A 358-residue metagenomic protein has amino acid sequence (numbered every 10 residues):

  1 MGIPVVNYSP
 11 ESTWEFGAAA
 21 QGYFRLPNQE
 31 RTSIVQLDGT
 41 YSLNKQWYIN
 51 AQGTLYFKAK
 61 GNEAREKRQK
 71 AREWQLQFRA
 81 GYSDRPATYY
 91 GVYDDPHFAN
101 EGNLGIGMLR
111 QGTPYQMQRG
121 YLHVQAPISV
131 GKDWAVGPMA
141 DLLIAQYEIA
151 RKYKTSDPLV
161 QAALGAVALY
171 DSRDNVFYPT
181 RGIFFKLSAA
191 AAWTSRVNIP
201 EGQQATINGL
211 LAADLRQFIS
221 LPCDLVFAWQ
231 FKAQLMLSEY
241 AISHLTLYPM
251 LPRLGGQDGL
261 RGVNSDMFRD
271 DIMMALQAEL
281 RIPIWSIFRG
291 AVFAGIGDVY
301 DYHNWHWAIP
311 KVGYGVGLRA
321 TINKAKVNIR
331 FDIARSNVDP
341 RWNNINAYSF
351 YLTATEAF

Functional and structural regions predicted by a protein language model:
M1-G2, V6-V160, G165, L254 (+3 more regions): Gram-negative/organellar outer-membrane beta-barrel architecture
K45, Q118, V160, R181 (+5 more regions): Residue-level preference for beta-strand/loop junctions
K152-Y153, I199-Q203, H303-W307, R341-N344: Short, solvent-exposed loop/turn segments at secondary-structure boundaries
L164-W285, G290-I296, Y300-Y302, A357: C-terminal outer-membrane beta-barrel translocator/porin domains of Gram-negative envelope proteins and their
P222, A320-K324, F358: A generic beta-sheet turn/junction motif
Q277-E279, G313-A320: Short glycine-rich, acidic/polar surface loops and turns
W285, G297-D301, N323-A325, S336-D339: Short Gly/Pro-enriched loop/turn and capping motifs at secondary-structure junctions
A308-K311, K326: C-terminal soluble interaction/assembly domains
